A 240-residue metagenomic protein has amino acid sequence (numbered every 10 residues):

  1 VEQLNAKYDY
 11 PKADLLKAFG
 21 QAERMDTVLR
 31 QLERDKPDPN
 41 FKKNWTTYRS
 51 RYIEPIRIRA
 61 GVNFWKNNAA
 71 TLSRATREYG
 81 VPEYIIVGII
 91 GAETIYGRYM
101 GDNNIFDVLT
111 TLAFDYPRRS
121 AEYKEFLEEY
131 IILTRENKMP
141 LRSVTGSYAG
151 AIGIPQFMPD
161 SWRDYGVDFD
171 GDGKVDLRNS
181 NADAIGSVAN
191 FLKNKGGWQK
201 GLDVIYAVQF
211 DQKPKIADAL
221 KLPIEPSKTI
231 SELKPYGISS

Functional and structural regions predicted by a protein language model:
V1-R119, K124, E129-T145, G150 (+1 more regions): Cell-wall glycan-active module
Q156: Functionally critical loop-and-helix segments that line ligand-binding/catalytic clefts of soluble enzyme domains
